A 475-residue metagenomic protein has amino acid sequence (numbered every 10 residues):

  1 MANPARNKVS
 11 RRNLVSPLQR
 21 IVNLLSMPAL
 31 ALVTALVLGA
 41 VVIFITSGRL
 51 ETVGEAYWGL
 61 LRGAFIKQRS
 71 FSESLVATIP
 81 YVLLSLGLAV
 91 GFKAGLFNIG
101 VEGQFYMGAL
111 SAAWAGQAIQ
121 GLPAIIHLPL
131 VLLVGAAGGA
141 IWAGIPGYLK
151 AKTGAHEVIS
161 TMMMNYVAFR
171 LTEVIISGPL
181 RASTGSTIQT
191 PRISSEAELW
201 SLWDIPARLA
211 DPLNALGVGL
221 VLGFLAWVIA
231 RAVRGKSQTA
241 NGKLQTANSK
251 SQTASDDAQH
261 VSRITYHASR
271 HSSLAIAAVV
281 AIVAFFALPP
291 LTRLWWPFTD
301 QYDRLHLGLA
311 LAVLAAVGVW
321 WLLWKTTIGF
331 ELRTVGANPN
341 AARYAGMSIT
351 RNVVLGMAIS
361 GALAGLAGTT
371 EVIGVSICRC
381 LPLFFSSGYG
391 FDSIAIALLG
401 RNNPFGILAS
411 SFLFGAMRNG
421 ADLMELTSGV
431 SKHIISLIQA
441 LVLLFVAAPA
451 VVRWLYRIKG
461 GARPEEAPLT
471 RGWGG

Functional and structural regions predicted by a protein language model:
M1-T34, A40, I45, L225-K236 (+5 more regions): Cytosolic-side transmembrane-helix boundaries in multi-pass membrane proteins
R6-L83, I125-I126, L130, F298 (+1 more regions): Membrane-interfacial amphipathic/re-entrant helices at transmembrane-helix boundaries
P28-F44, Y81-L88, A109, A113-A115 (+10 more regions): Hydrophobic core segments of alpha-helical transmembrane domains in multi-pass membrane transport and ion-translocation
I43-G48, G63-I119, L132, A136-T161 (+2 more regions): Single transmembrane alpha-helix segments in multi-pass membrane proteins
G63-A64, Q68, N165-Q238, Q252 (+4 more regions): Transmembrane helix-bundle core of multi-pass membrane transporters and related energy-transducing complexes
G144-A151, M162, I229, L311-G336 (+2 more regions): Membrane-cytosol interface at the C-terminal ends of specific transmembrane alpha-helices in multi-pass membrane
E157, D211-G219, R304-L309, F384-Y389 (+1 more regions): Loop-to-transmembrane alpha-helix initiation sites
A358-L437: Transmembrane alpha-helical segments in multi-pass inner-membrane proteins
